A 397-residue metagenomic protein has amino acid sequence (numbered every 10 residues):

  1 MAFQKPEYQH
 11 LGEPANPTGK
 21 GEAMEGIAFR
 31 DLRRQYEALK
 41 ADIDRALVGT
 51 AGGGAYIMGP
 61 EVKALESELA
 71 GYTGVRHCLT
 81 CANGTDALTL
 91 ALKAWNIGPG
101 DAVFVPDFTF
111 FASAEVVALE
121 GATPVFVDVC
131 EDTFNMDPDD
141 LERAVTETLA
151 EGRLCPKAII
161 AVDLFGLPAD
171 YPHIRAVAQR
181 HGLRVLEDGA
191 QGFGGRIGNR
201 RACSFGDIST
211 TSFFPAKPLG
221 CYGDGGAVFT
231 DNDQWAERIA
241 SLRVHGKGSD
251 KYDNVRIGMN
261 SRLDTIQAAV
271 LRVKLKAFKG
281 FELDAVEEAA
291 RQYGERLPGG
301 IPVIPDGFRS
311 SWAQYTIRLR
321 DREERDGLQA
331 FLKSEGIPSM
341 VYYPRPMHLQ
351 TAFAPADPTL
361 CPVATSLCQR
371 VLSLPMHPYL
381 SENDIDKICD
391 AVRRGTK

Functional and structural regions predicted by a protein language model:
A2-A55, E335: N-terminal "arm"/small-domain region of PLP-dependent enzymes with the aminotransferase-like
N16-G26, R33, V62-S67, Y72-R76 (+8 more regions): PLP-dependent aminotransferase class I/II
I27, A102, L183-R184: Hydrophobic "anchor" residues on beta-strands that sit immediately upstream of conserved functional sites
G54-A102, V116-A118, F126-D128, R200: Phosphate-binding glycine-rich loop
T109-A114: Conserved coil-to-alpha-helix start sites within the AMP-binding
G121: Structured binding elements
D132-C221, A227-F229: Active-site phosphate-binding strand-loop segment of PLP-dependent enzymes
